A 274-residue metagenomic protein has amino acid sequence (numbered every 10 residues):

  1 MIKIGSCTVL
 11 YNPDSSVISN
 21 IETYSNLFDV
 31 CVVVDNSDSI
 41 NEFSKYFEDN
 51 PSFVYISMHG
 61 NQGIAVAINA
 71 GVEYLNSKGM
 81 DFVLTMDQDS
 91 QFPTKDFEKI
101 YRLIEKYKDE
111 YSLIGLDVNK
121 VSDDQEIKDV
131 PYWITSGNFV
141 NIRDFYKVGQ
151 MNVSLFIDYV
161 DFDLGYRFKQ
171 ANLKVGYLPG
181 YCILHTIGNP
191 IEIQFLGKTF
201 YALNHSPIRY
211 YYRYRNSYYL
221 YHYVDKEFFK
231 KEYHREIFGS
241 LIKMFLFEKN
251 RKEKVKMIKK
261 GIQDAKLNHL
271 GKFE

Functional and structural regions predicted by a protein language model:
C7-L27: Short, well-formed alpha-helical segments that are part of the catalytic scaffolds of diverse glycosyltransferases
I21-S57: Acidic donor-binding segment of Leloir-type glycosyltransferases
M58-L75: Glycine-rich, basic loop-to-helix element that forms the pyrophosphate-binding segment of sugar-nucleotide handling
M80-D89: Short beta-strand-to-loop acidic/aromatic patch adjacent to the donor-nucleotide binding site
T94-Q125: Conserved donor NDP-sugar-binding/catalytic core segment of glycosyltransferases
S136-G149: Conserved nucleotide-sugar donor-binding and metal-coordinating catalytic region shared by glycosyltransferases
D144, S154-I187: A short, conserved alpha-helix in the catalytic core of glycosyltransferases
H222-E274: Non-catalytic, C-terminal membrane-associated alpha-helical segments of glycosyltransferases
